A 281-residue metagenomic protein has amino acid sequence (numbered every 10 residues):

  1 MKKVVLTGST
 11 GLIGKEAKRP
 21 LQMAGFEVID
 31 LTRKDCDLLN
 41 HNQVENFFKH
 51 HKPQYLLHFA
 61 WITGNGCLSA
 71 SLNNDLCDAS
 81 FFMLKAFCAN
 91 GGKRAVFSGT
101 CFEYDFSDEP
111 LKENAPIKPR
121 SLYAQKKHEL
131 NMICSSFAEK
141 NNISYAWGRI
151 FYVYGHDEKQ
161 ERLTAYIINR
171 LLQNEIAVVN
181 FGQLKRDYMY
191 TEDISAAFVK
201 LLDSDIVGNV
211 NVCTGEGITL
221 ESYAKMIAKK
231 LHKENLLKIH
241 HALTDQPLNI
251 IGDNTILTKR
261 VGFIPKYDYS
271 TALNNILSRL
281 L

Functional and structural regions predicted by a protein language model:
K3-M23: N-terminal Rossmann NAD(P)H-binding glycine-rich loop of SDR-like oxidoreductase domains
T7, L31, L56-F59, A95-C101 (+1 more regions): SDR active-site strand-loop-helix element
K18, N174-E175, V179-L281: C-terminal substrate-binding subdomain of Rossmann-fold SDR/epimerase-dehydratase oxidoreductases
V28-V44: Adenosine-cofactor binding site in Rossmann-like domains, unifying the SAM/SAH pocket of S-adenosylmethionine-dependent
N42-C77: NAD(P)H-binding glycine-rich loop region in Rossmannoid oxidoreductase-like domains and their noncatalytic homologs
F81-L122: Conserved Rossmann-fold NAD(P)-dependent oxidoreductase catalytic core, especially the SDR/UDP-sugar
L122-E129: Active-site helix of classical SDR
M132-R186, T191-S195, M226-A228: NAD(P)-dependent short-chain dehydrogenase/reductase
